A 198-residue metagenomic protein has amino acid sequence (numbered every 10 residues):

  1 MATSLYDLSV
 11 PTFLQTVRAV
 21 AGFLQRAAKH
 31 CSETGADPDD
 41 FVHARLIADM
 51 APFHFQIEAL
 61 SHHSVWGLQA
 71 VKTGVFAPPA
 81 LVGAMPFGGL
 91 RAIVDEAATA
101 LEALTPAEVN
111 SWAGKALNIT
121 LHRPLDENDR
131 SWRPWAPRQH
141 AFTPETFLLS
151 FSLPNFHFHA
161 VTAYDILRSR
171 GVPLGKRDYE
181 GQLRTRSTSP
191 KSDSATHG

Functional and structural regions predicted by a protein language model:
A2-Q15, D37-H62, A80-L90, P124-E127 (+2 more regions): Alpha-helical scaffold segments that form or flank carboxylate-/histidine-based iron centers
V10, F87-E102, N110: Mature, function-bearing regions of proteins
T16, V20-T34, A163, L167: Long, well-ordered alpha-helical segments
V17-L24, S64, L68, A98-L101 (+2 more regions): A structural signal for well-ordered alpha-helices, especially hydrophobic packing surfaces of coiled-coils
S32-V42, A103-L148, E180: Acidic interhelical loop/turn segments
D49-A77, A97, L104: Conserved alpha-helical segments that form or flank metal/cofactor-binding pockets of metalloenzymes
K72-M85, S169-L174: Long amphipathic alpha-helical coiled-coil segments
E145-S189, A195: C-terminal or internal capping secondary-structure element at the end of a domain, subdomain, or sheet
